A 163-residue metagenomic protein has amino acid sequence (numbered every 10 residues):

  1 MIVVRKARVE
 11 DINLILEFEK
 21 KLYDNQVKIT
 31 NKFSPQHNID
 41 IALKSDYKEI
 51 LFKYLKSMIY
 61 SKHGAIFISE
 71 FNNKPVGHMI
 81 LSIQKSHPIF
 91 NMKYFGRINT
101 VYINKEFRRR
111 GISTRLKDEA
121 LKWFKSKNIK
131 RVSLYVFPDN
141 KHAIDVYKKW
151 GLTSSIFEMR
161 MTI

Functional and structural regions predicted by a protein language model:
M1-N13, E17, K21, K28-H37: Conserved N-terminal entry element of GNAT/NAT acetyltransferase domains
D24-Y54: Conserved GNAT-fold acetyl-CoA-binding loop/helix
D46-F67, R97: A short helix-loop-beta-strand connector motif used in the catalytic cores of GNAT acetyltransferases and, in some
G64-M79: Conserved beta-hairpin
S82, M92-K105, F157-R160: Conserved acetyl-CoA binding element of GNAT-fold acetyltransferases
T100-I103, R109-K122, K149: Conserved acetyl-CoA-binding loop-helix of GNAT-fold acetyltransferases
T114, P138-I156, M161: Conserved active-site alpha-helix within GNAT-family acetyltransferase domains
F124-Y135: Conserved GNAT acetyl-CoA-binding A-motif
